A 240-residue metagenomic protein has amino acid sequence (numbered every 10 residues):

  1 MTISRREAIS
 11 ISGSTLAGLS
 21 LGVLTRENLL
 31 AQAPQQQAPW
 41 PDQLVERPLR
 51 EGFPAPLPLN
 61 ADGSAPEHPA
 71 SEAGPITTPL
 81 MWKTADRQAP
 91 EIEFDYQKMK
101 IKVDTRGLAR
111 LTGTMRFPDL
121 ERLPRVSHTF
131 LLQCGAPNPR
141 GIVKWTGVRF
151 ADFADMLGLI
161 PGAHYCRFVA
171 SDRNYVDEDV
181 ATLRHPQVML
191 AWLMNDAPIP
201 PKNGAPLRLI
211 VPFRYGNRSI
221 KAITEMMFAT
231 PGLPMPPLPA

Functional and structural regions predicted by a protein language model:
M1-L19: N-terminal secretory signal peptides and thylakoid transit peptides that target proteins across membranes
T2, L21-D152, M156, P212 (+1 more regions): Near-N-terminal "mature-domain entry" segment
S127, H185, K202-G204, K221: Short, solvent-exposed loop/turn segments at the edges of secondary structure
P161-V169: Surface-exposed patches in mature extracellular/periplasmic domains of secreted proteins
N174-V176: Conserved nucleotide-cofactor-binding alpha/beta core module
H185-P198: Acidic, His- and aromatic-enriched active-site or binding-groove loops in soluble protein domains that engage sugars
N195-R218, E225-M227: Active-site and NAD+-binding cores of ADP-ribose-processing enzymes
